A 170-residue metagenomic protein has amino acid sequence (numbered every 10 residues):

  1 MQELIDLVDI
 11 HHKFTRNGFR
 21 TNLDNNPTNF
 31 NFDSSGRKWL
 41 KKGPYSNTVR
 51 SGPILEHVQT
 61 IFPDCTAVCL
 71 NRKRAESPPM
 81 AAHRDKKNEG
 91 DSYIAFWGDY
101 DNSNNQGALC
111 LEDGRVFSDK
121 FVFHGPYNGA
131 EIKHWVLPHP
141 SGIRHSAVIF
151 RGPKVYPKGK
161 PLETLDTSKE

Functional and structural regions predicted by a protein language model:
M1-F62: Non-heme Fe(II)/2-oxoglutarate
I10, D33-S35, N71-K73, G98 (+2 more regions): Structured loops at beta-to-helix junctions and adjacent beta-edge loops in soluble globular domains
P53, H57-V58, P63-D64, N71-K73 (+3 more regions): Catalytic phosphate/metal-binding cores of nucleic-acid and nucleotide-processing enzymes, i.e., regions that mediate
V68-K87: Conserved short histidine dyad/triad with adjacent acidic residue
A75-S77, Y100-S103: Short, charged/polar surface micro-motifs in flexible loops or helix N-caps
N88, D99, Q106-E170: Catalytic core of Fe(II)/2-oxoglutarate
D91: Short basic alpha-helical hairpin corresponding to helix-turn-helix/winged-helix-like nucleic-acid-binding
